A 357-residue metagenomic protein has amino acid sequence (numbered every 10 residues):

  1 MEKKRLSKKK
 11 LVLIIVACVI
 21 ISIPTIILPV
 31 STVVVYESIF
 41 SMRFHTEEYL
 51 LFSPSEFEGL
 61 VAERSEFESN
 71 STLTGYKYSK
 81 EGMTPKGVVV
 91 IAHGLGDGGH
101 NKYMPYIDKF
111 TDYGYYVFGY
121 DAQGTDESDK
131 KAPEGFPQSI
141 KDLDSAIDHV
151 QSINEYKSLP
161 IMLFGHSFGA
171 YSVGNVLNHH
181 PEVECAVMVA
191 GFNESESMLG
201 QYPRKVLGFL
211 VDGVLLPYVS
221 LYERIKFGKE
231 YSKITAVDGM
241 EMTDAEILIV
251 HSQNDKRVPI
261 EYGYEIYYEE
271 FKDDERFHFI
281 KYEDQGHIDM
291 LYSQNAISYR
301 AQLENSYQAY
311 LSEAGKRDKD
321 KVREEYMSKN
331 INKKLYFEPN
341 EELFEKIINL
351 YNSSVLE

Functional and structural regions predicted by a protein language model:
L13-I15, I20-F67, T74-Y78, E304 (+1 more regions): An N-terminal hydrophobic leader/cap segment in hydrolases
L95-D108, A122, E261: The serine-hydrolase catalytic nucleophile loop
F110-D129: Conserved alpha/beta-hydrolase
P133-N154: Alpha/beta-hydrolase active-site loop
N175-K229: Hydrolase active-site cap/lid region
M242-T243, I249-H251, D255: Short beta-strand/loop motif that positions the catalytic acidic residue of the alpha/beta-hydrolase fold
A245, P259-E269, Q294-N295: Short alpha-helix in the alpha/beta-hydrolase fold that links the catalytic acid
D274-E357: C-terminal catalytic histidine-bearing segment of alpha/beta-hydrolase fold enzymes
